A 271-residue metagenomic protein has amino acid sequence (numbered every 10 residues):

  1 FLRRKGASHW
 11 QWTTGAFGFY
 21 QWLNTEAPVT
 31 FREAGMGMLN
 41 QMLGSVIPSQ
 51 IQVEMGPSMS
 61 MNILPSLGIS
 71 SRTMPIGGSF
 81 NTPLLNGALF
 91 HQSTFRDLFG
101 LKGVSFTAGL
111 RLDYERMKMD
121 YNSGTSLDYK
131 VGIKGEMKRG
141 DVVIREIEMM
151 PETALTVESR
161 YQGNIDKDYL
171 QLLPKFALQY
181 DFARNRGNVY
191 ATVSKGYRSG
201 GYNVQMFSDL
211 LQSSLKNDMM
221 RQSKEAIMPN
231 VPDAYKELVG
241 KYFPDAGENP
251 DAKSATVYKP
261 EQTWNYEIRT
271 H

Functional and structural regions predicted by a protein language model:
F1-Y129, Q179: Face-selective signature of the C-terminal outer-membrane beta-barrel domain
F17-F19, F80-H271: Structural signature of Gram-negative outer-membrane beta-barrels, strongest in the C-terminal barrel of TonB-dependent
